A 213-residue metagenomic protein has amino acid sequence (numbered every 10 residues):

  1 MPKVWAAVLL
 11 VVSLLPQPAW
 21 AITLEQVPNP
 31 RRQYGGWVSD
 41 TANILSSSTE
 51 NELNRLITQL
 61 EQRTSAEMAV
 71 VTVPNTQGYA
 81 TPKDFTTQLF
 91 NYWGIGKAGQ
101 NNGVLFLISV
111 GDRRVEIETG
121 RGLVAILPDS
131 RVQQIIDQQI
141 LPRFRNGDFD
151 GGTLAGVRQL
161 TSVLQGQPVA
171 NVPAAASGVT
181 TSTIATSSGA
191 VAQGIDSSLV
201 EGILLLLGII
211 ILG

Functional and structural regions predicted by a protein language model:
M1-W5: Bacterial N-terminal signal peptides that target proteins for export
A6-Q17: Bacterial N-terminal signal peptides
W20-I203: Folded, non-transmembrane soluble domains that reside on the lumenal/extracytoplasmic side of membranes
G202-L212: Core hydrophobic alpha-helical membrane-spanning segments
